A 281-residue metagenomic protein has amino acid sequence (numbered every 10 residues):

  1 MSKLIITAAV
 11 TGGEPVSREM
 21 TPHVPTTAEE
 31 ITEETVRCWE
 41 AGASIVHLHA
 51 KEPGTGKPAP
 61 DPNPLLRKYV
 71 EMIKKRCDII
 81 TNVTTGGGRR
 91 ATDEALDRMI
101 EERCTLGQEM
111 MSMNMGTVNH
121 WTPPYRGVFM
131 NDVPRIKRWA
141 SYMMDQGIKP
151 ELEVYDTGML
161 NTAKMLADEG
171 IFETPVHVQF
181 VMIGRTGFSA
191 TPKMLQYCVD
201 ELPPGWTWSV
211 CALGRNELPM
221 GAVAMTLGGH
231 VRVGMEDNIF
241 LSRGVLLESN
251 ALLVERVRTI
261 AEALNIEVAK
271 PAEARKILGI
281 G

Functional and structural regions predicted by a protein language model:
M1-H23, S112-P123: N-terminal small/glycine-rich loop or linker at the start of catalytic domains across soluble metabolic enzymes
A8, A28, T32-E33, I45-K57 (+1 more regions): Histidine-centered catalytic micro-motifs
I31, C38, H49, M111 (+4 more regions): Conserved, mostly hydrophobic/aromatic
S44-K68, V181-M182, I239-R243: Glycine-rich, proline-tolerant flexible connector loops at the mouths of alpha/beta enzymes
K57-T85, I136-D145, Y197-G205, A251-N265: Alpha-helix-loop-beta-strand connector modules within alpha/beta enzyme cores
A59-M130: Active-site beta->alpha loop and helix N-cap motifs at the rims of alpha/beta catalytic domains
M110-E236, L247-S249: Catalytic alpha/beta core domains of metabolic enzymes, predominantly
Q196-D200, A222-G281: Structured C-terminal cap/extension of enzyme domains
